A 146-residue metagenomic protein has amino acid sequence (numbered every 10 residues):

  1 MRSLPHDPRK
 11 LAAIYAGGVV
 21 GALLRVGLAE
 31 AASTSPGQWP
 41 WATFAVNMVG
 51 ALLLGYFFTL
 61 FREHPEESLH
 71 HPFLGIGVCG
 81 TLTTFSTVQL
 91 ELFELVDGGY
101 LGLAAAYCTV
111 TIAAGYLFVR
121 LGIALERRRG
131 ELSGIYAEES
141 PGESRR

Functional and structural regions predicted by a protein language model:
M1-R146: Membrane-interface helix-loop junctions in multi-pass transporters/channels
